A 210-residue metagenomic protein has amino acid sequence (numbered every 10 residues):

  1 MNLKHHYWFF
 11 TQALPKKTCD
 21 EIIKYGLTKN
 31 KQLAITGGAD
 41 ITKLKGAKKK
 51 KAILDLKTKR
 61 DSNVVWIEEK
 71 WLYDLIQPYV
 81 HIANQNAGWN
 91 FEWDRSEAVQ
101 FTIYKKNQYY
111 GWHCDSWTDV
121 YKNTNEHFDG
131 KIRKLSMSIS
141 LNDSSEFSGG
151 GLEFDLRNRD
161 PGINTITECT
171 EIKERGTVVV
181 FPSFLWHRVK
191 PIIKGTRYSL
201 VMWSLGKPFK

Functional and structural regions predicted by a protein language model:
M1-V180, F184-K210: Fe(II)/2-oxoglutarate oxygenase catalytic core
